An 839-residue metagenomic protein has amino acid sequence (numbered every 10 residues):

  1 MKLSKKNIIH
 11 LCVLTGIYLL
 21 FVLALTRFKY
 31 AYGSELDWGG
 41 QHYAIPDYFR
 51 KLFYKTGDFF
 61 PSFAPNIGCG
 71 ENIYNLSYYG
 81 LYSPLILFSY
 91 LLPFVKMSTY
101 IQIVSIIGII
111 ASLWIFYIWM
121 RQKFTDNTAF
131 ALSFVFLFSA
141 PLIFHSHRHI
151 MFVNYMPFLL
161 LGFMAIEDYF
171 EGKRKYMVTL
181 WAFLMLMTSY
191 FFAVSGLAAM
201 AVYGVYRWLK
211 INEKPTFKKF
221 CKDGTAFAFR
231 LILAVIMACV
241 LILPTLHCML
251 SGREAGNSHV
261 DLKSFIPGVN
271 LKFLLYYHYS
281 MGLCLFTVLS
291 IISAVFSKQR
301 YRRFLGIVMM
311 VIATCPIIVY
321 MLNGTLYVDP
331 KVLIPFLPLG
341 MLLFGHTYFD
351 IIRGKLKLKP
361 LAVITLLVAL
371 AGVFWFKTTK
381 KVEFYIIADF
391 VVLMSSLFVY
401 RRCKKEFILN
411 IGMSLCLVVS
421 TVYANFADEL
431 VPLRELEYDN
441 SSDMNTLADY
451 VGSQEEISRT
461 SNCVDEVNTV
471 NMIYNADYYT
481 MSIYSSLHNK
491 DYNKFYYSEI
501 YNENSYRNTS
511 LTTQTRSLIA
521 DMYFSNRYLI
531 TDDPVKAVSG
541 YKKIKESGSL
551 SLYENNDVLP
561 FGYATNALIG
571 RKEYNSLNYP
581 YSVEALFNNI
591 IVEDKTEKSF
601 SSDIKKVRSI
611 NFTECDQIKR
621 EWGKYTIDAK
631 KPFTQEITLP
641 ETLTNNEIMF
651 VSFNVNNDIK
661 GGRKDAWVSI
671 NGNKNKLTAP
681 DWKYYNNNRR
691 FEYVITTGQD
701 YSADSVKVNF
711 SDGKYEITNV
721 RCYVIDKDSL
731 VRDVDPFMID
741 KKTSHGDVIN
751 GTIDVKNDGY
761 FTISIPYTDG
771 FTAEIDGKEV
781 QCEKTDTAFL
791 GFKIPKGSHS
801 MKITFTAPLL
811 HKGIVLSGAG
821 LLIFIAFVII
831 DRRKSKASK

Functional and structural regions predicted by a protein language model:
K2-L3, N7, R608-K839: Active-site-proximal, structured, solvent-exposed surfaces of multi-pass membrane proteins that position macromolecular
L14-Y18, S105-W119, N127-K210, A226-L246 (+3 more regions): Membrane-embedded helix bundles of polyisoprenyl
Y18-S112, F134-M156, L250-E254, L262-Y277 (+2 more regions): Membrane-interface coil-to-helix junctions
Y48, K219-I334, K377-K381: Periplasmic/ER-lumenal interhelical loops and adjacent helix-loop junctions in multi-pass membrane proteins
Y74-Y79, S98-I109, V135-M164, F170 (+4 more regions): Membrane-interface micro-motifs in multi-pass membrane enzymes
N75, C416-L433, V451-Y523, V558-L559 (+4 more regions): Extracytoplasmic/lumenal acceptor-recognition loop(s) of multi-pass membrane glycoenzymes
F88, S486-E584, N588-T626, E647 (+2 more regions): A cross-kingdom signal targeting lumenal/periplasmic-facing segments of multi-pass membrane and secretory-pathway
F192, Y301-I317, M321-D443, S798-K839: Contiguous transmembrane helix-bundle modules in multi-pass membrane proteins
